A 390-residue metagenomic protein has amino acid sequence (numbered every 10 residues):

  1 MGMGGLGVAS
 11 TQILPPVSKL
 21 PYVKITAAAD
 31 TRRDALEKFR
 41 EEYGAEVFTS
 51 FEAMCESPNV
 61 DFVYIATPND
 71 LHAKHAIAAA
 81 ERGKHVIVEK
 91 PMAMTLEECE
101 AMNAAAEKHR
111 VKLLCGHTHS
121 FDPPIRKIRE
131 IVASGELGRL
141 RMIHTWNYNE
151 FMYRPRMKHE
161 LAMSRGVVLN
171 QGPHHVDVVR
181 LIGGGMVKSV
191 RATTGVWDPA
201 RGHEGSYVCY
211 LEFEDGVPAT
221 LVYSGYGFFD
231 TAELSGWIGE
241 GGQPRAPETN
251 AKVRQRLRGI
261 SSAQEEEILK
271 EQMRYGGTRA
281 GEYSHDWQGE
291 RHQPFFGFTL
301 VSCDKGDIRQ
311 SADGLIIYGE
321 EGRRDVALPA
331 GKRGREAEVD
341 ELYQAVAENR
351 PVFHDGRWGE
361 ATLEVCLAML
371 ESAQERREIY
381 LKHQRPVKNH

Functional and structural regions predicted by a protein language model:
M1-E42: N-terminal Rossmann-like dinucleotide-binding module
G7, I13, Y43-A105: Beta-loop-alpha module in the N-terminal Rossmann-like domain of NAD(P)-dependent dehydrogenases, especially those
A27, F62, M142: Short, Asp-centered acidic motifs that coordinate Mg2+ and/or phosphate in catalytic or ligand-binding sites
T31-D34, I308, P329-V339: Active-site loop of classical SDR/Rossmann-like NAD(P)-dependent oxidoreductases, centered on the catalytic Tyr-X3-Lys
A45, R82-K84, H109-V111, E214-P218: A short helix->loop->beta-strand "cap" motif at the edges of active sites that frequently abuts
T49, I65, V88, L113-C115 (+2 more regions): Hydrophobic residues in well-ordered beta-strands that form the structural core
F62-Y64, S261, E266-G277, G281-H285 (+4 more regions): C-terminal helix-rich "cap/oligomerization" subdomain common to oxidoreductases
K112-L114, H119-P244, R376: Predominantly a Rossmann-like dinucleotide-binding segment in NAD(P)-dependent oxidoreductases
